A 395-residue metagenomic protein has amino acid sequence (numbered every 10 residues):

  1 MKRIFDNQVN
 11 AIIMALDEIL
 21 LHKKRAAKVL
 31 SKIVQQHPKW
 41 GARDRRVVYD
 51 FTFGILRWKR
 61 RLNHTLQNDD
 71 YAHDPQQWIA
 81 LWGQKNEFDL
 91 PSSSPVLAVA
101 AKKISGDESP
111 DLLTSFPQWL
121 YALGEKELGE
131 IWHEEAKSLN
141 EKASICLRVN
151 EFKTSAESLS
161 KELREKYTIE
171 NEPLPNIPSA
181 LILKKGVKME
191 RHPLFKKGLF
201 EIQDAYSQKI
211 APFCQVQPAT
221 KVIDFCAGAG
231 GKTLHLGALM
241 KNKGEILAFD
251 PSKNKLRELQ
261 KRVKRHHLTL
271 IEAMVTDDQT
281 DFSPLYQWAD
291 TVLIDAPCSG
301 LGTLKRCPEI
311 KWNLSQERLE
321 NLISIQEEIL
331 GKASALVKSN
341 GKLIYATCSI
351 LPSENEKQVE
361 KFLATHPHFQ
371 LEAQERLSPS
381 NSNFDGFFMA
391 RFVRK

Functional and structural regions predicted by a protein language model:
M1-K395: S-adenosylmethionine
